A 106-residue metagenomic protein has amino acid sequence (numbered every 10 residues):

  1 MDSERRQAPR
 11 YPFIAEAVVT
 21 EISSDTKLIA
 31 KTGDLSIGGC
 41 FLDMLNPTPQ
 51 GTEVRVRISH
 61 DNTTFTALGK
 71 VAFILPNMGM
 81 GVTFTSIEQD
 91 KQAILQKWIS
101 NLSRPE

Functional and structural regions predicted by a protein language model:
M1-L35, Q96-E106: N-terminal helix initiation/capping motif
R10-P12, T26-K27, I58-A67: Short coil-to-beta-strand transition motifs
E16-E21, G51-T64: Short conserved beta-strand and strand-loop elements enriched in small hydrophobics with frequent Asp/Gly
I22-S24, I37, I74-G79: Short, conserved beta-turn/loop elements at beta-strand boundaries and strand-helix junctions
T32, G69-V71: Conserved hydrophobic positions within beta-strands
F41-M44, N77-S86: Short, solvent-exposed secondary-structure boundary/capping segments
G81, Q89-I99: A short macromolecule-binding patch
